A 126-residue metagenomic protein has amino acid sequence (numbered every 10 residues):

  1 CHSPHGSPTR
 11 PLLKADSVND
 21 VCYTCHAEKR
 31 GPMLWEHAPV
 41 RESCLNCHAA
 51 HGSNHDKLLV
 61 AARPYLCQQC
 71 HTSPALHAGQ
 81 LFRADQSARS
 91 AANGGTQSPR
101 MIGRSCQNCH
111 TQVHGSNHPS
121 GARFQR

Functional and structural regions predicted by a protein language model:
C1-R126: Inter-heme linker and motif-flanking segments adjacent to c-type heme-binding CXXCH motifs in c-type cytochromes
